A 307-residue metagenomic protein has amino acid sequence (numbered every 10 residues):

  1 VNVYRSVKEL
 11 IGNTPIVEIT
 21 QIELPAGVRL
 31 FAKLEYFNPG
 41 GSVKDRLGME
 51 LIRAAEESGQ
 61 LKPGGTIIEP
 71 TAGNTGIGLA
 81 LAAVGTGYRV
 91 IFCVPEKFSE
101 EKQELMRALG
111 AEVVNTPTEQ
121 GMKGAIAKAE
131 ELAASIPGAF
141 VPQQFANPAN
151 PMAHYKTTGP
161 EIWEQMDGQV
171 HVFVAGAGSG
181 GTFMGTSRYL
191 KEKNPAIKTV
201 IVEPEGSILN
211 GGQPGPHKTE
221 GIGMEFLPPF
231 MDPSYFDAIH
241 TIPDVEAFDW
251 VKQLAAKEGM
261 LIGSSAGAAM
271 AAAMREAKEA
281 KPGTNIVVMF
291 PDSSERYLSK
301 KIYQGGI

Functional and structural regions predicted by a protein language model:
V1-I307: PLP-dependent amino-acid enzyme catalytic core
